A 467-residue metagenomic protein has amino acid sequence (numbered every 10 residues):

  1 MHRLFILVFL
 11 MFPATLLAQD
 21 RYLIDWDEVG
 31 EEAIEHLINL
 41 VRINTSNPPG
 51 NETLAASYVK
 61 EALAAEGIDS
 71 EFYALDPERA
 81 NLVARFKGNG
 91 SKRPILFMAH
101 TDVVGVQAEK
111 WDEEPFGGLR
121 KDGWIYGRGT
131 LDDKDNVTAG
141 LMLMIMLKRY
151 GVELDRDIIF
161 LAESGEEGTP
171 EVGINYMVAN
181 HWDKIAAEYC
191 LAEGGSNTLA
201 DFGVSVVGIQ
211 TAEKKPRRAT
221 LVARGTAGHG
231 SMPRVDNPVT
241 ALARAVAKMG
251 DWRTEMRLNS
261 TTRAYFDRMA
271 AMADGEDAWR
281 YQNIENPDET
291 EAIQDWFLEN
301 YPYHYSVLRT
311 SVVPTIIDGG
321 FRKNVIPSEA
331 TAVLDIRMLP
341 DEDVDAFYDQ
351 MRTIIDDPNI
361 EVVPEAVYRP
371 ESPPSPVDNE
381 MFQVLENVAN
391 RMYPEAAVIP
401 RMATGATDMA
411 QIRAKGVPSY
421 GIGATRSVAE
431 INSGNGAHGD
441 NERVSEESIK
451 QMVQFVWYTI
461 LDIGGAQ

Functional and structural regions predicted by a protein language model:
M1-L7: Sec-dependent signal peptide recognition, specifically the positively charged N-region followed immediately by
F9-A18: Hydrophobic h-region of N-terminal signal peptides that target proteins for export in Gram-negative bacteria
Q19-T130, V137, R149-R156, L334: Acidic/His- and Gly-rich active-site-bordering loop/insert found across diverse amide/peptide-bond hydrolases
I34-T45, V222-G225, P358, V363-E371: Acidic/histidine-rich, surface-exposed loop or edge segments in extracytoplasmic proteins
G90-K92, T198-A200, E255-F321, S328-E329 (+4 more regions): An extended, acidic, His-containing surface patch that forms the Zn2+-binding/catalytic region of metallohydrolases
T101-D102, M249-T254, R352-I360: A common structural junction motif
I125, L131-G208: Acidic/histidine-rich catalytic neighborhood of metal-dependent amide-processing enzymes
N175-A179, S231-E255: A short core secondary-structure module
